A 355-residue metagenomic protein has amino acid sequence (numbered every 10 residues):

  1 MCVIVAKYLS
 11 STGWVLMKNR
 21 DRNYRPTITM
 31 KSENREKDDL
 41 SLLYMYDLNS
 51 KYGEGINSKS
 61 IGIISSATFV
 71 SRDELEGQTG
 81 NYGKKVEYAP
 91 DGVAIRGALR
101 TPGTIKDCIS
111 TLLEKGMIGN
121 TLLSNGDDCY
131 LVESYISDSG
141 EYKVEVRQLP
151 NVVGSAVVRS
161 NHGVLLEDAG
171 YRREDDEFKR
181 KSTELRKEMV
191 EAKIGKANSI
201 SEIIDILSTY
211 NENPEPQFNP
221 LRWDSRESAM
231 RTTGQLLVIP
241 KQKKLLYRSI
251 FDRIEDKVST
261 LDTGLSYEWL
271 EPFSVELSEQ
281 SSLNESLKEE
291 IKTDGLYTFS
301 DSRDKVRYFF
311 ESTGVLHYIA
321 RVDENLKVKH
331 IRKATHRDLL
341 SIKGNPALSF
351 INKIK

Functional and structural regions predicted by a protein language model:
K7-T101, N125-L283: C-terminal, well-structured catalytic/ligand-binding subdomain of enzymes
I95-I105, I109-K115: Acidic, contiguous internal or C-terminal segments within carbohydrate-active enzymes that form a structured patch used
G116-N125: Short arginine-rich
I204, S208, N284, K288 (+3 more regions): Residue-level detector of alpha-helical secondary structure
V275-T298: Negatively charged, low-complexity tracts enriched in Asp/Glu with abundant Ser/Thr
T293-V315, R321: Amphipathic, interaction-prone secondary-structure segments
G314-K333: Intrinsically disordered, low-complexity regulatory segments enriched in Ser/Thr/Pro and charged residues
R332-K355: Mixed-charge, Lys/Arg-enriched low-complexity segments
